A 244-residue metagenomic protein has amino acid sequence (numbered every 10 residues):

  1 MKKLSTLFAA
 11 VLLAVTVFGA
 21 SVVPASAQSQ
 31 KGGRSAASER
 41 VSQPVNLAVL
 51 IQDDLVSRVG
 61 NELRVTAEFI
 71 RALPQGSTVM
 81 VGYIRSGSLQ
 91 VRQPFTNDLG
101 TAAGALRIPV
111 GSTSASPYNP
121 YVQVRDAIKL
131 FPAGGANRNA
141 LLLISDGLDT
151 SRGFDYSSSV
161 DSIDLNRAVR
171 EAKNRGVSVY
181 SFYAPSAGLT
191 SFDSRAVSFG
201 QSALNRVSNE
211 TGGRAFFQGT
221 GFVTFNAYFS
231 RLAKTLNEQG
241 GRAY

Functional and structural regions predicted by a protein language model:
M1-V11: Bacterial N-terminal signal peptides that target proteins for export
A9-A20: Bacterial N-terminal signal peptides
G19, P24-S29: Boundary at the C-terminal end of the N-terminal hydrophobic targeting segment
R34, V45-A48, R64-A67, G100-Y180 (+2 more regions): Exposed acidic/Ser/Thr-rich ligand/metal-binding surfaces
R40-F95, Q123-V124, N139-I144, F182: Von Willebrand factor
D53-S57, R85-Q90, L99, P109-S116 (+3 more regions): Solvent-exposed loop/turn segments at secondary-structure junctions within structured extracellular/periplasmic domains
I70, V79-I108, L130-P132, S191-L204: Short beta-strand-loop
S198, Q218-Y244: C-terminal "exit" segments of structured domains
